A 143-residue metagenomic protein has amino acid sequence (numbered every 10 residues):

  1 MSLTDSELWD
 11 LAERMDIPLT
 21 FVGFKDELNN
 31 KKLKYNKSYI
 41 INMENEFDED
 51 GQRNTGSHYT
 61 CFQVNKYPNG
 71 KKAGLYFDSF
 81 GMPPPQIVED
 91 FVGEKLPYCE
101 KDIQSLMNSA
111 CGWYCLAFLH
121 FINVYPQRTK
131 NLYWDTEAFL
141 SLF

Functional and structural regions predicted by a protein language model:
M1-D50, F91: Conserved active-site-adjacent core of cysteine acyl-enzyme catalytic domains
M1-F21, S105-I122, Y133-F139: Cysteine-nucleophile protease catalytic domains, especially the papain-like/related folds used in DUB/UBL proteases
K34, S38, L75-Y76, L132: Intrinsically disordered, low-complexity N-terminal regions enriched in serine/proline/glycine with scattered basic
I40-V124: Cysteine protease-like catalytic core of ubiquitin/ubiquitin-like
P126-T129: Phosphate-handling active-site elements
S141-F143: Short Fe-S-cluster ligation motifs
